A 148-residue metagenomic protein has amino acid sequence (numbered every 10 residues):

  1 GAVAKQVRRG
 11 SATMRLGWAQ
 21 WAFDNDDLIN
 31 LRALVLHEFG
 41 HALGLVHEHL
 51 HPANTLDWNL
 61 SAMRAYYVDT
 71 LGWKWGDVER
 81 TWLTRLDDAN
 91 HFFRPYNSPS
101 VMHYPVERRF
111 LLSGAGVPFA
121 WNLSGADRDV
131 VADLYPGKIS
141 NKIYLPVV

Functional and structural regions predicted by a protein language model:
G1-L145: Zinc-dependent metalloendopeptidases
